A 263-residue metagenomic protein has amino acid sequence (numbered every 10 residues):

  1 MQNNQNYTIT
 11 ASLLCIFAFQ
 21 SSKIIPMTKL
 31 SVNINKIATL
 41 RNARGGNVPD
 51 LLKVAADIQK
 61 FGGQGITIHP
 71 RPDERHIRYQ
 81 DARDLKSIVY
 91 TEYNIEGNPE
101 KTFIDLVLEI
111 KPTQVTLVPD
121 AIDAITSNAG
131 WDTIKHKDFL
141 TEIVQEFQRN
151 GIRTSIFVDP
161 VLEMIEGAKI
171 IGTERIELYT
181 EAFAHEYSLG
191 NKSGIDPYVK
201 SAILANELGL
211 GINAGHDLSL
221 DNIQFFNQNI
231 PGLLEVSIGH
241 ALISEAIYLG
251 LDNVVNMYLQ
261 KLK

Functional and structural regions predicted by a protein language model:
P26-E96, K101-T102, L106-P112: Conserved N-terminal beta1-alpha1 strand-loop-helix module at the mouth
T28-I34, I66-I68, Y93-I95, V115-L117 (+4 more regions): Hydrophobic faces of well-ordered beta-strands that scaffold small-molecule active sites in alpha/beta enzyme cores
G65-D84, P119-W131, E181-S188: Glycine-rich, proline-tolerant flexible connector loops at the mouths of alpha/beta enzymes
R75-E100, K137-N150, S193-I212, Y258: Alpha-helix-loop-beta-strand connector modules within alpha/beta enzyme cores
K101-E109, V161-I170, L218-P231: Catalytic cores of alpha/beta
L117-A124, R175-E186, L233-Y248: Glycine-rich phosphate-binding active-site loops on the catalytic face of alpha/beta enzymes
S155-L204: Histidine/lysine/aspartate-rich catalytic loop segments that bind and position anionic ligands
G190, E245-K263: C-terminal helical cap(s) of enzyme catalytic domains, especially alpha/beta-barrels
